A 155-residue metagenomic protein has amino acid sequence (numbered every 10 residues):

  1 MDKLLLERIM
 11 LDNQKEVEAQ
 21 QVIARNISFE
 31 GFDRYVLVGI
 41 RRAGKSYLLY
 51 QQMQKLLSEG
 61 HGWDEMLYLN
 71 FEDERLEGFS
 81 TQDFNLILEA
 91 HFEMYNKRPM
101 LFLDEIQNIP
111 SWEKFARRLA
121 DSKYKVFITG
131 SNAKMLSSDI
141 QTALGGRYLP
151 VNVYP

Functional and structural regions predicted by a protein language model:
M1-P155: Phosphate-binding site recognition
